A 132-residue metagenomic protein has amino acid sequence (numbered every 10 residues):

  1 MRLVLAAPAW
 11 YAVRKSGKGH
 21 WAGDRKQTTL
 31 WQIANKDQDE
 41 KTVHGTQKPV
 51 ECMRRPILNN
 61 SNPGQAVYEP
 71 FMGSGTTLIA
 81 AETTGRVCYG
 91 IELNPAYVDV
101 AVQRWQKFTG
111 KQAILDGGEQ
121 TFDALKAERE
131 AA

Functional and structural regions predicted by a protein language model:
M1-V98: Core catalytic lobe of class I
V102-A132: S-adenosyl-L-methionine
